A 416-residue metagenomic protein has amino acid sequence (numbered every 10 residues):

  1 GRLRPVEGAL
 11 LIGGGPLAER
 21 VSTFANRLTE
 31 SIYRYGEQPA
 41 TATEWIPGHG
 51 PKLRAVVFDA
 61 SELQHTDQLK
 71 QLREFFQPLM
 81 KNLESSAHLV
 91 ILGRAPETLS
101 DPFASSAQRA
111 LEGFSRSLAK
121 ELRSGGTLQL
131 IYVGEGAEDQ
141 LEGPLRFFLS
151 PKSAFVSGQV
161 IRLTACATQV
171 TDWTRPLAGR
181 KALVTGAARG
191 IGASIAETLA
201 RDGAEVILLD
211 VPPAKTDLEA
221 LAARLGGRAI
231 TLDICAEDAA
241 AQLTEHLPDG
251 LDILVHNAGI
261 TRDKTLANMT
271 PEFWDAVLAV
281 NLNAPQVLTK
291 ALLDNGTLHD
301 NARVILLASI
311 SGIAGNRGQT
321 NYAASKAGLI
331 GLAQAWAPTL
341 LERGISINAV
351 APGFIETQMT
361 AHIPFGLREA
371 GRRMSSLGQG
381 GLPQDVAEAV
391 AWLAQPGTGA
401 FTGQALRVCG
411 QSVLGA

Functional and structural regions predicted by a protein language model:
G1-P176, A349: Glycine-rich nucleotide cofactor-binding loops and adjacent beta-alpha elements of adenine nucleotide/dinucleotide sites
H49, Q68, T265-L266, F273-W274 (+1 more regions): Substrate-binding pocket helix/loop in short-chain dehydrogenase/reductase
A107-L111, T289, S325, A333: Active-site helix of classical SDR
K120-E121, D294, P338-T339, G399: Alpha-helical segment proximal to the catalytic Tyr-Lys
S124-T127, F155-G158, N301, L341 (+2 more regions): Short, small/polar-rich loop/turn modules that mediate ligand/substrate recognition or access, typified
S157-A178, A314, T402-A416: Short C-terminal tail/terminal secondary-structure segment of NAD(P)H-dependent dehydrogenase/reductase domains
S309: Residue(s) in the substrate-gating loop at a strand-loop-helix junction that position the organic substrate next
